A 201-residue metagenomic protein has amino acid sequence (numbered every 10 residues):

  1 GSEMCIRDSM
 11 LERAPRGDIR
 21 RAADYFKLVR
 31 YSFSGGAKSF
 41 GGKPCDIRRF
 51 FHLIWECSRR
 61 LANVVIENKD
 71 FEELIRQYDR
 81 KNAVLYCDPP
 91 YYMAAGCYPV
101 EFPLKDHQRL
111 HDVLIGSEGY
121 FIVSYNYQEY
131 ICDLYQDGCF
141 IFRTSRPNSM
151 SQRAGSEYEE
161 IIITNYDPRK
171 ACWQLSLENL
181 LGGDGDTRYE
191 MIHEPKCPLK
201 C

Functional and structural regions predicted by a protein language model:
G1-I6: Short, small-residue-biased leader/transition segments that mark boundaries at the very start of proteins
R13-R48: S-adenosyl-L-methionine-dependent methyltransferase catalytic core, i.e., the SAM/SAH-binding region
F26-G35, N68-F71, R80-G96, F121 (+1 more regions): Conserved proline-anchored active-site loop of SAM-dependent methyltransferases that bridges a beta-strand
Y31-S34, F71-L74, P90-M93, Q128-Y130 (+2 more regions): Short, solvent-exposed loop/turn segments at secondary-structure junctions
S39-K43, Y91-D106: Mobile active-site "lid"/loop adjacent to the S-adenosyl-L-methionine
P44-R80: Short internal loop-to-helix segment that lines adenine-nucleotide cofactor pockets
V64, A83, C139: Short, conserved active-site loop motifs that form the nucleotide-linked donor/cofactor pocket
P103-C201: Long, positively charged, glycine-interspersed low-complexity recognition regions
